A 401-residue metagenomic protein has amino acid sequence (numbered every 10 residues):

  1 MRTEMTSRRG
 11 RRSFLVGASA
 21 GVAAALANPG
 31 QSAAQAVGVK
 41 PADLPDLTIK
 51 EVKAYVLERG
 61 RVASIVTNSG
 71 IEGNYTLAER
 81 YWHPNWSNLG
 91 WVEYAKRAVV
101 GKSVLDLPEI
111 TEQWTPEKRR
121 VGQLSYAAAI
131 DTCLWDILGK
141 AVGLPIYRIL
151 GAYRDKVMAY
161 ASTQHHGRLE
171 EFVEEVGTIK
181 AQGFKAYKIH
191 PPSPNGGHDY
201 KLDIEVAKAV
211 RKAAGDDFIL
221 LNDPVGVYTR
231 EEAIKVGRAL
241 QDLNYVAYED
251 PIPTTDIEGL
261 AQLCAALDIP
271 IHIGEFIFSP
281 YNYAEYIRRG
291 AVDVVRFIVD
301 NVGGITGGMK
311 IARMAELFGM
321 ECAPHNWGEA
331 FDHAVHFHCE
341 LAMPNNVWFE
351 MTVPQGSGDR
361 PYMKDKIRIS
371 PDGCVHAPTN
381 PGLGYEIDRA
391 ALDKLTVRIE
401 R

Functional and structural regions predicted by a protein language model:
R2-V22: N-terminal secretory signal peptides and thylakoid transit peptides that target proteins across membranes
N28-R59, I65, E72: C-terminal segment of N-terminal export signals and the immediately downstream linker at the start of the mature
V52, N68-A141: Metal- or metallocofactor-binding catalytic centers and their adjacent structured scaffolds across diverse enzyme
G70, I130, G143, Y248 (+4 more regions): Conserved, mostly hydrophobic/aromatic
E93-A98, K102, K118, R238 (+2 more regions): Shared catalytic-loop signature of beta/alpha-barrel
D131-H166: Glycine-rich, aromatic-flanked loop segments that form ligand/cofactor-binding clefts across common enzyme folds
K156-L267: Metal-dependent enolase-superfamily TIM-barrel catalytic cores that perform enediolate-based chemistry
M363-R401: C-terminal extensions of enzymes
